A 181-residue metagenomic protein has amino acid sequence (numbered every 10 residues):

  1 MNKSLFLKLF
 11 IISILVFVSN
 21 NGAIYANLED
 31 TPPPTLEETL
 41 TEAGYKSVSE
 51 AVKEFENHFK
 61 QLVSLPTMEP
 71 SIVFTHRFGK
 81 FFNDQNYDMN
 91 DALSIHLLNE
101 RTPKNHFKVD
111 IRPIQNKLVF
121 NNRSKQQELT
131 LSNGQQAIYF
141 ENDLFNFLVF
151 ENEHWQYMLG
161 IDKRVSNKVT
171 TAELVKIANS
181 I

Functional and structural regions predicted by a protein language model:
M1-N27: Sec-dependent N-terminal signal peptides of Gram-positive bacterial secreted proteins and lipoproteins
L28-F147: Short, solvent-exposed recognition patches
K104, H154-Q156: Coil-to-beta-strand transition motifs
E141-D143, H154, I161-K163: A mature extracytoplasmic/lumenal domain signature
L148-N152: A short, hydrophobic, proline-anchored segment that marks a local hinge/packing element in signaling and regulatory
M158-I181: Surface-exposed amphipathic alpha-helical segments
